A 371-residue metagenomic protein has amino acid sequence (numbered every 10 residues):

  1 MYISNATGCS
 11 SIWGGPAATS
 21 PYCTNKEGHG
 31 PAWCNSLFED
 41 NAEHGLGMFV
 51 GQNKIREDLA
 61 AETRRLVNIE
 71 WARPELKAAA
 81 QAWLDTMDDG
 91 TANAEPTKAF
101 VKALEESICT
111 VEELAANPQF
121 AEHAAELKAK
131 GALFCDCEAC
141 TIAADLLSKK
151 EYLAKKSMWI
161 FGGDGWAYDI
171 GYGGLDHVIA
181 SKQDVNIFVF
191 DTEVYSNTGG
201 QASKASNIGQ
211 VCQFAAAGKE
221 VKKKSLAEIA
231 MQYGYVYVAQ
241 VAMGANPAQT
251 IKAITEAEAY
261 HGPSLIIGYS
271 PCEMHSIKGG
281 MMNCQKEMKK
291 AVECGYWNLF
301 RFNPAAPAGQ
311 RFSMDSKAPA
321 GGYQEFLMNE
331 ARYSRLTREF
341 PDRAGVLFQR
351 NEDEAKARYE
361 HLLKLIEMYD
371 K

Functional and structural regions predicted by a protein language model:
M1-A60, R64-R65, A78, A144-W159 (+3 more regions): Thiamine diphosphate
M1-Y2, S11-T24, A78, L146-Q201 (+2 more regions): Thiamine diphosphate
T19-A32, K252-V346, R350, L363-K364: Glycine/aspartate-rich loop-and-adjacent alpha/beta segment that forms the canonical ThDP
S36-A60, R64-R65, Y152-A154, S206-Y260 (+2 more regions): Conserved thiamine diphosphate
T63-V111: Aromatic-anchored, charged helix-turn/loop surface patch used as a conserved interaction hotspot
P118-S148: Amphipathic alpha-helical binding modules
D169, H177-V185, V189-A205, Q210-K224 (+3 more regions): Residues forming the flavin
